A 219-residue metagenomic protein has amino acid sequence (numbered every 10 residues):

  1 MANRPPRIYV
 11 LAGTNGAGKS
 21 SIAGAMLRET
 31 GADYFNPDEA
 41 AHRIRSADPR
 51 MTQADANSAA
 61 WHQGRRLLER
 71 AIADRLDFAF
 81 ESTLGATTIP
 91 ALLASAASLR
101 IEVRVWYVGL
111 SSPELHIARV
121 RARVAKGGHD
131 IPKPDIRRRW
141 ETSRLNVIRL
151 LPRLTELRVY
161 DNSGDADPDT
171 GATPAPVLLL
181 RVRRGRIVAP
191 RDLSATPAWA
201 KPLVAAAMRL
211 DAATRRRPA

Functional and structural regions predicted by a protein language model:
M1-P6, A71-I72: Phosphate-binding P-loop
Y9-V10: Short hydrophobic/aromatic beta-strand immediately N-terminal to the Walker A/P-loop
T14: P-loop (Walker A) phosphate-binding loop of NTP-binding proteins
G18: Conserved glycine(s) of the Walker
S21-L76: Conserved substrate/cofactor phosphate-moiety recognition/catalytic segment in nucleotide-dependent phosphotransferases
A56-V108, S143, L150: Glycine-rich phosphate-binding loop used to anchor ATP phosphates in small-molecule kinases, encompassing both
L99-V147: A glycine- and Lys/Arg-enriched "phosphate-lid" helix/loop adjacent to the NTP-binding pocket of small-molecule kinases
L150-A219: NTP-dependent small-molecule kinase module
